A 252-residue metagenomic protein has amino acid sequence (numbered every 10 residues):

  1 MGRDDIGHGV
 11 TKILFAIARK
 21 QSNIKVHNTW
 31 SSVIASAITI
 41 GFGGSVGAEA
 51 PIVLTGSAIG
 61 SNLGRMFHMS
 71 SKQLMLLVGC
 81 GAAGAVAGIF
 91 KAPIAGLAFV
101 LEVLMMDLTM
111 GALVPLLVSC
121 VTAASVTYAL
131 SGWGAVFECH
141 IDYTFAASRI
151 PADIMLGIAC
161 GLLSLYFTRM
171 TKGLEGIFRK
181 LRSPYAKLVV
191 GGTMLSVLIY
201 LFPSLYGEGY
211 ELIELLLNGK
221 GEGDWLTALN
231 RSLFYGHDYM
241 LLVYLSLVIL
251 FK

Functional and structural regions predicted by a protein language model:
M1-K252: Alpha-helical transmembrane segments and immediately membrane-proximal extracytoplasmic
